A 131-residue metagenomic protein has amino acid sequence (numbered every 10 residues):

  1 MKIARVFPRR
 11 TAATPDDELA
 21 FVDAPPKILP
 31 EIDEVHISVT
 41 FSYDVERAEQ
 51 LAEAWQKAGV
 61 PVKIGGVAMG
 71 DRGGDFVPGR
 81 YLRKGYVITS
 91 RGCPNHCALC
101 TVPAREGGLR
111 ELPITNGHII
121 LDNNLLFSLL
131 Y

Functional and structural regions predicted by a protein language model:
M1, K27, E53-Q56, V87-R91 (+1 more regions): Conserved Radical SAM active-site core
M1-P61, G70, F127: A short, structured N-terminal alpha-helical element that caps or precedes a catalytic domain
V6, S38, G65-V67, I88 (+1 more regions): A cross-family glycoside hydrolase active-site/sugar-binding cleft signature
A13, F76-L82, L125-Y131: Proteins with a high burden of low-complexity, intrinsically disordered sequence enriched in S/T/G/P/A and R, requiring
V35, C93, C97, I120: Conserved, mostly hydrophobic/aromatic
E46-A48, G73-G74, A98, L129-Y131: Short glycine-/acidic-enriched loop or helix-start segments at secondary-structure transitions that form or flank
Q56-E106: Catalytic core of nucleotide-activated saccharide and alditol-phosphate transferases
